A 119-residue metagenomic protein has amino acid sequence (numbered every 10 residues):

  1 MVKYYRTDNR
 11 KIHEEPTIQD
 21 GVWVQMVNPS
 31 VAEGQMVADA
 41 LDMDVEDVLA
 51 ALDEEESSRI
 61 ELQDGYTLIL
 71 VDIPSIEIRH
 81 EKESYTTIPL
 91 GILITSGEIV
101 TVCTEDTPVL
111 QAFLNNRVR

Functional and structural regions predicted by a protein language model:
M1-R119: Peripheral, non-transmembrane regulatory/ligand-interaction domains of membrane transport proteins
